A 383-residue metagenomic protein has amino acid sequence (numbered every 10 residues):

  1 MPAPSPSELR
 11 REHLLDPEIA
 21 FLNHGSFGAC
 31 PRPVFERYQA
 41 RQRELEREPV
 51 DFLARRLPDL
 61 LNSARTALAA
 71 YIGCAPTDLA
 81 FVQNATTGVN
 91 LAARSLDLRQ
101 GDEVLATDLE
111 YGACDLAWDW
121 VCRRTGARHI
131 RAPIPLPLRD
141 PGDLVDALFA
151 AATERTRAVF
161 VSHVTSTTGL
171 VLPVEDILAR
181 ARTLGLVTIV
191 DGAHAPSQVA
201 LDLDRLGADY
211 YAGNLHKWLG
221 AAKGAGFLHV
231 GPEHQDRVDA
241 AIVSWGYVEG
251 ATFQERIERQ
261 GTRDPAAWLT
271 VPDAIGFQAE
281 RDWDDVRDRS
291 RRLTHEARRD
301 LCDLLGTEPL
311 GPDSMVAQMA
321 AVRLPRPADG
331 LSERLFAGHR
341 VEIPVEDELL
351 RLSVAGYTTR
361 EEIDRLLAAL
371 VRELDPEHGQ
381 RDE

Functional and structural regions predicted by a protein language model:
M1-E383: Pyridoxal 5′-phosphate
